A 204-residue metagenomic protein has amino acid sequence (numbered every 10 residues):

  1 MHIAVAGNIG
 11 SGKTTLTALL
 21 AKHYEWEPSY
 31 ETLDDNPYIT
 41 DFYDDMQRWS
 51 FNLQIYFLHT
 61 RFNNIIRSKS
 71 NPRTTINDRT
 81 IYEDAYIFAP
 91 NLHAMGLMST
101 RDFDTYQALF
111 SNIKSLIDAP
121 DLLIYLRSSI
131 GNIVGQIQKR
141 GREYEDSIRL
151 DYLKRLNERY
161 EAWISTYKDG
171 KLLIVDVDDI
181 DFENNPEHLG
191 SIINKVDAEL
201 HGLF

Functional and structural regions predicted by a protein language model:
V5: Hydrophobic anchor at the beta1->P-loop junction of P-loop NTPases
N8: P-loop (Walker A) phosphate-binding loop of NTP-binding proteins
K13: Conserved lysine of the Walker
L16-T17: Post-Walker A alpha-helix
K22-T60: Conserved substrate/cofactor phosphate-moiety recognition/catalytic segment in nucleotide-dependent phosphotransferases
W49, L53-D118: Glycine-rich phosphate-binding loop used to anchor ATP phosphates in small-molecule kinases, encompassing both
I87-E161: A glycine- and Lys/Arg-enriched "phosphate-lid" helix/loop adjacent to the NTP-binding pocket of small-molecule kinases
V134-F204: NTP-dependent small-molecule kinase module
